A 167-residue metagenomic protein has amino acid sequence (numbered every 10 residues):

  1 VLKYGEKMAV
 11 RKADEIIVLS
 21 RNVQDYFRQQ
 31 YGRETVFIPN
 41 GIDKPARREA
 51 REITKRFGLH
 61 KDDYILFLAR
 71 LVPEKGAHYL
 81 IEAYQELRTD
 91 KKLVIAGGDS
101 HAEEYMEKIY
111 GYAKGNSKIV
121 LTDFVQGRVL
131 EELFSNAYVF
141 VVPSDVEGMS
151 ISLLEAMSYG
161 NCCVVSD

Functional and structural regions predicted by a protein language model:
L2-E15: Membrane-proximal helix-turn-helix segments that form the acceptor-binding/catalytic region of lipid-linked
V10, F124-V125, E132-A137: Short alpha-helical donor nucleotide-sugar binding micro-motif in glycosyltransferases
N22, G41: Carbohydrate-associated surface elements
R47-L59: A short helix/loop element that forms part of the nucleotide-sugar donor recognition site in Leloir-type
D63, F67, V72-E86: A conserved mid-protein helix/loop that constitutes part of the nucleotide-sugar donor-binding site
M106-R128: Nucleotide-activated donor-binding/catalytic signature segment of Leloir-type glycosyltransferases, i.e., the conserved
D145: Aromatic "clamp/platform" in nucleotide-sugar-dependent glycosyltransferases that forms part of the donor/acceptor
C162-V165: Short hydrophobic beta-strand element within catalytic cores of glycosyltransferases and related nucleotide-activated
